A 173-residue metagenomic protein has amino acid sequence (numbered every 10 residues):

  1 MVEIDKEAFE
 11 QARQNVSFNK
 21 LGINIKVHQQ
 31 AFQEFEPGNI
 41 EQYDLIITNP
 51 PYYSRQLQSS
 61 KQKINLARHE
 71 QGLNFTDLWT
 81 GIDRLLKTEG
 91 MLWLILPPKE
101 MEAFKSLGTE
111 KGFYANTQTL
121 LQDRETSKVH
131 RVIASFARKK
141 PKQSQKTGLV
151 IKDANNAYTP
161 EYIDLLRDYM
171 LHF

Functional and structural regions predicted by a protein language model:
M1-N39, L45-T48, S54-S59: Conserved SAM/SAH cofactor-binding pocket of Class I
F18-N19, I40, L86, G112: Alpha-helix termination/capping residues and helix-transition junctions
N49-P50, L96: Hydrophobic alpha-helix-in-membranes signature
P50-D77: Mobile active-site "lid"/loop adjacent to the S-adenosyl-L-methionine
Y53, K111, K139: Phosphate/oxyanion-binding loops and surfaces in catalytic or ligand/nucleic-acid-binding neighborhoods
L73-V129, I133: Conserved Class I SAM-dependent methyltransferase catalytic core
T126-F173: SAM/dcSAM-binding transferase cores
